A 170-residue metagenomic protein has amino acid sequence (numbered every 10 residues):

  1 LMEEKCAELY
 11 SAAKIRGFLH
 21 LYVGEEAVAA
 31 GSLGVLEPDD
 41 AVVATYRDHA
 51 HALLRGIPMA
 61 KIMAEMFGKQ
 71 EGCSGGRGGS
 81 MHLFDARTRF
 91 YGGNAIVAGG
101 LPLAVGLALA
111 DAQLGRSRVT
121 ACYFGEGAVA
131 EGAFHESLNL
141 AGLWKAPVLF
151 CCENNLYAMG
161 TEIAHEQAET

Functional and structural regions predicted by a protein language model:
E4-A7, K14-W144, E162-A168: Cofactor-binding active-site loop characterized by glycine-rich and histidine/acidic residues
P147-F150: Short, proline-centered helix/strand-breaking motifs
C152-T170: Thiamine diphosphate
